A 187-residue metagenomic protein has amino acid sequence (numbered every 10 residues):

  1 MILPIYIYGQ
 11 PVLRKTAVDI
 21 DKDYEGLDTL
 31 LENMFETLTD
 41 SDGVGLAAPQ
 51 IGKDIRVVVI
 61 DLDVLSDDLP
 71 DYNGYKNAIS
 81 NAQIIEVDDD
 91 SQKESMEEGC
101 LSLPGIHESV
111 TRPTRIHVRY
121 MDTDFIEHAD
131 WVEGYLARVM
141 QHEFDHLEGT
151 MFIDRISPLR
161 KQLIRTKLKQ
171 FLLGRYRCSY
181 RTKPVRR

Functional and structural regions predicted by a protein language model:
M1-Q141, H146-R187: Active-site rim/adjacent substrate-binding subdomains
